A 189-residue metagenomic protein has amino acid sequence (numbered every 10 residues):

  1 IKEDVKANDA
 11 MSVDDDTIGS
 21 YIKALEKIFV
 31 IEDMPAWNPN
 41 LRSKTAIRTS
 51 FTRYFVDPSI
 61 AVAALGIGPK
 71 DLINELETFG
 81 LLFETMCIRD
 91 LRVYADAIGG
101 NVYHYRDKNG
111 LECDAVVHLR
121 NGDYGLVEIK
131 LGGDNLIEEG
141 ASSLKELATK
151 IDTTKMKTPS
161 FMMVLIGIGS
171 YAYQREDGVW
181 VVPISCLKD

Functional and structural regions predicted by a protein language model:
I1-D123: Accessory nucleic acid-recognition modules appended to NTPase machines
P58, I129, I168: Residues immediately flanking
A63, L136-E138, Y171-E176: Switch/connector loops and helix/strand junctions flanking conserved nucleotide-binding motifs in nucleotide-processing
C87, L91, C113-V117, D123-G133 (+3 more regions): Conserved catalytic cores of phosphodiester-cleaving nucleases, focusing on short active-site segments
E138-T154: Short, charged, amphipathic alpha-helix that recurs within catalytic cores of restriction-modification and other
T158-G167: Short, hydrophobic beta-strand segments that form beta-sheet elements in well-ordered domains
I166-D189: Domain-level recognition of nuclease-like catalytic cores that cleave nucleotide substrates
